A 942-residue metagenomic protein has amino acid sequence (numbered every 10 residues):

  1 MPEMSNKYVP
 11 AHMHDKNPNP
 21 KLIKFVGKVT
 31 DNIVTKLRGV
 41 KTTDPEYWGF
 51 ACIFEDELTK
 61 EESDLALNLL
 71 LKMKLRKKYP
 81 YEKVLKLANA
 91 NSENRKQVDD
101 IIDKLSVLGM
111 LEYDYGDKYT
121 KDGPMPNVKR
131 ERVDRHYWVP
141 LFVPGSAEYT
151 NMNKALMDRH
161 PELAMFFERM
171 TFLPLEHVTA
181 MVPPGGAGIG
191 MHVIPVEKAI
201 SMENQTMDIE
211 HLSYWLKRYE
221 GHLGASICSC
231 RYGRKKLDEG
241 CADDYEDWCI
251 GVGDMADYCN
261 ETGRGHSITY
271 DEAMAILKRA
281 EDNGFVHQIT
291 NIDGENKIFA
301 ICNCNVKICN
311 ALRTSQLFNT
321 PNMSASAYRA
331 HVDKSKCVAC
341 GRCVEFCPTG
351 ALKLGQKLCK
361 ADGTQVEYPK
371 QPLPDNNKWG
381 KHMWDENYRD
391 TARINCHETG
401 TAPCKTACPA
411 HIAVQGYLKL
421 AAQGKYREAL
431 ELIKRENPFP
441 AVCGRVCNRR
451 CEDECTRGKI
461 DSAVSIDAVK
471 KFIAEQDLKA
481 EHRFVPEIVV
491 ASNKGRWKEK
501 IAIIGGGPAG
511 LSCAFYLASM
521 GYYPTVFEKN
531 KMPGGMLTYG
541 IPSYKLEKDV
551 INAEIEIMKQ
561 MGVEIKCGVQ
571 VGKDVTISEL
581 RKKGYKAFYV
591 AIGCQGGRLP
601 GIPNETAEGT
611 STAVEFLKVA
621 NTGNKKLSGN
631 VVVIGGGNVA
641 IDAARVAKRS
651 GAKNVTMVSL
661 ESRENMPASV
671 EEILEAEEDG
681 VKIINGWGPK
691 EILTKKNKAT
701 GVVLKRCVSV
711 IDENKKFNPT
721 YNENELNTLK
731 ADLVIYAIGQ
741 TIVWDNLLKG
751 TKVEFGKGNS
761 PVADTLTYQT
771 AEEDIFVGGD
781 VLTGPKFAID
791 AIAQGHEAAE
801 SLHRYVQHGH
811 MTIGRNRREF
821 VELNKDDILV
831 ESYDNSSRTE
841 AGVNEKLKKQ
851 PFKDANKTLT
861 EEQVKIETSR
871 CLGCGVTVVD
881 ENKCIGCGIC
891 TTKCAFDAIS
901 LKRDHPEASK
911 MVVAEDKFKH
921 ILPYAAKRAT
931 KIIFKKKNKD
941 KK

Functional and structural regions predicted by a protein language model:
K41, E93, Y137-V139, Q288-I301 (+14 more regions): Ferredoxin-like iron-sulfur electron-transfer modules
D64, K78, L85, G109-G116 (+9 more regions): Iron-sulfur cluster-binding cysteine motifs and their immediate structural context in ferredoxin-like electron-transfer
D122-L173: Short, amphipathic alpha-helical interaction segments positioned at domain boundaries
T349-P403, L418, V464-K500, S519 (+9 more regions): Flanking helices and flexible, charged tails adjoining ferredoxin-like Fe-S electron-transfer domains in multi-subunit
I412-Q415, A421-A422, A463-D467, I503-V571 (+5 more regions): Beta1-alpha1 glycine-rich phosphate/pyrophosphate-binding loop at the start of Rossmann-like nucleotide-binding domains
I473-K494, A553-K573, G597-S650, F755-A771: Glycine-rich dinucleotide-binding loop and its adjacent helix/turn
T606-N630, I711-P785, E800: FAD-site-proximal beta/loop scaffold in flavoenzymes
V781-V806: A conserved FAD-binding loop/helix module that cradles the flavin
